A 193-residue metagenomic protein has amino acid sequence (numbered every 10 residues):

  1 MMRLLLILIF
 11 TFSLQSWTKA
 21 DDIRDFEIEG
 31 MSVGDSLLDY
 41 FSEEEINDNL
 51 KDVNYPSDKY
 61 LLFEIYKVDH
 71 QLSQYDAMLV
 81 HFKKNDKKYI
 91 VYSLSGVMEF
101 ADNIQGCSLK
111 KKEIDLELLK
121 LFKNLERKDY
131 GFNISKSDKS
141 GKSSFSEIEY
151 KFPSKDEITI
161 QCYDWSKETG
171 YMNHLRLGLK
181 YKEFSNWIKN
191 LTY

Functional and structural regions predicted by a protein language model:
L4-W17: Sec-dependent N-terminal signal peptides
Q15, Q71-Q74, Q105, Q161: Residue-identity detector for glutamine
A20-L62, S93-Y193: Non-cytosolic coordination micro-motifs
E64-I90: Compositionally biased P/S/T/G-rich terminal and signal peptide-adjacent segments that lie outside catalytic cores
